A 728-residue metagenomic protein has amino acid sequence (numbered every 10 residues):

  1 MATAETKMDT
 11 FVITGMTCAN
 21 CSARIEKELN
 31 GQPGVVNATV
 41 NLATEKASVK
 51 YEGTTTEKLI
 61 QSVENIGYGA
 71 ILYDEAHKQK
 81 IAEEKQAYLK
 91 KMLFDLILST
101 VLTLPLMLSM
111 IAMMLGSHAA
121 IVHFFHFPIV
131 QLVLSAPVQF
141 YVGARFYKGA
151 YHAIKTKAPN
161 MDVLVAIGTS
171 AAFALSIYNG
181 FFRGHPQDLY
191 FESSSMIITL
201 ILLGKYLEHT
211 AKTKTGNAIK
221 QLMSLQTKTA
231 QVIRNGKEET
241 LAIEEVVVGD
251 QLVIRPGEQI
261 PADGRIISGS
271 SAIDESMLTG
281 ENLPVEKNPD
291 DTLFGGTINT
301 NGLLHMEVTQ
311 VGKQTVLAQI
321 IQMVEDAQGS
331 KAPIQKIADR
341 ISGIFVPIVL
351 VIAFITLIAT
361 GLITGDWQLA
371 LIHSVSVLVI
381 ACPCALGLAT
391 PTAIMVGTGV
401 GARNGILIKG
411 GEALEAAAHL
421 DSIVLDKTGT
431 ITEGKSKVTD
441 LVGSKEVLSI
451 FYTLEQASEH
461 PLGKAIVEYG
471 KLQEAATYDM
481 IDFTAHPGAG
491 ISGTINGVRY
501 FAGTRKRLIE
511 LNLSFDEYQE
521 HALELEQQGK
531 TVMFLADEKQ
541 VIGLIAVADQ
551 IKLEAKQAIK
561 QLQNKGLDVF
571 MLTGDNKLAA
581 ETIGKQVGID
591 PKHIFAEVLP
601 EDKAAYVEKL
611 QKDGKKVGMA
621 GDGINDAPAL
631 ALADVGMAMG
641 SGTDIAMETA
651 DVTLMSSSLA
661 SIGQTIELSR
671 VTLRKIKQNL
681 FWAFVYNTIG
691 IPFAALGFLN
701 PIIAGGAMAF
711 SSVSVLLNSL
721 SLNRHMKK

Functional and structural regions predicted by a protein language model:
M1-H126, F140, H152, Q221 (+6 more regions): Flexible metal-binding regulatory segments at protein termini and peripheral loops
T6, A23, I495-G497, D537-Q678: Conserved ATP-binding TGD loop and adjacent catalytic N/P-domain core of P-type ATPases
Q32-E52, T56-E57, Q61, K220-Q314 (+2 more regions): Conserved cytosolic catalytic loops of P-type ATPases
L59-E83, F125-Q131, S135-T229, I233 (+5 more regions): Actuator/coupling domain of P-type ATPases
I97-M110, I337-T364, H373-C382, G387-T392 (+1 more regions): Bilayer-spanning, highly hydrophobic alpha-helical transmembrane segments
L115-H126, K155, A174, Y178 (+9 more regions): Membrane-embedded alpha-helical bundles of multi-pass transporters
L278, I372, A385-L454, L610 (+2 more regions): Conserved catalytic phosphorylation-site environment of P-type ATPases
L462, K471-T582, L599: Signature of the cytosolic headpiece of P-type E1-E2 ATPases
